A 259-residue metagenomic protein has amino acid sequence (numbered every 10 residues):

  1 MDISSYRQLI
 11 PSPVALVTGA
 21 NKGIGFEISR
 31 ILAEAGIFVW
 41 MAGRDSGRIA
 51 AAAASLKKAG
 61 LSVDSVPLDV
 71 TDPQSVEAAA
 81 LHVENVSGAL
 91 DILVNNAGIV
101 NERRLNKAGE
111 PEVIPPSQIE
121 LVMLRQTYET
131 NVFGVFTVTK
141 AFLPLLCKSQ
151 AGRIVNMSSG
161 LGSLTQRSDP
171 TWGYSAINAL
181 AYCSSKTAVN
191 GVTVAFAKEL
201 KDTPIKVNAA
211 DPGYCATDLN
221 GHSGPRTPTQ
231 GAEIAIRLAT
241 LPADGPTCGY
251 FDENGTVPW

Functional and structural regions predicted by a protein language model:
D2-W40: Canonical Rossmann dinucleotide-binding motif of NAD(H)/NADP(H)-dependent dehydrogenases/reductases, specifically
I10, A59-S62, H82-N95, N101-E102 (+1 more regions): A glycine-rich helix->loop->beta "capping" turn within Rossmann-like NAD(P)(H)-dependent oxidoreductase domains
V17-T18, N95-N96, R153-S159, K206-D211: Structural signature of the Rossmann-like NAD(P)-dependent dehydrogenase/reductase core
A35-A51: Conserved glycine-rich Rossmann-like NAD(P)H-binding loop of the short-chain dehydrogenase/reductase
S46-G47, P67-L81, L121: The beta1-alpha1 cofactor-binding region of Rossmann-like NAD(H)/NADP(H)-dependent oxidoreductases
I99-Y128, C147-K201: Catalytic loop of short-chain dehydrogenase/reductase
T187, D202, A209-A210, T217 (+1 more regions): C-terminal helical subdomain
